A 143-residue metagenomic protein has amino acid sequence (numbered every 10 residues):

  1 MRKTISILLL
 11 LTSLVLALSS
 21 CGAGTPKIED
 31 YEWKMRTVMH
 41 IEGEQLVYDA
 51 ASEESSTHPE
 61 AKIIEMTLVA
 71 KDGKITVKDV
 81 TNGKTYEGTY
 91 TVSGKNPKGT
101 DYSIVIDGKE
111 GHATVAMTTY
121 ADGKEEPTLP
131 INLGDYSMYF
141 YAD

Functional and structural regions predicted by a protein language model:
M1-S20: Sec-dependent bacterial lipoprotein signal peptides
C21-T37: N-terminal helix-cap/turn-to-beta initiation motif at the start of protein domains
I28, T67-I75, N96, T118-L129: Short, solvent-exposed coil/turn segments at beta-strand boundaries
Q45-P97: N-terminal glycine/threonine-rich, aromatic-flanked beta-hairpin/loop signature
E54-T57, G94-T119: An anionic, turn-rich surface loop/hairpin at beta-sheet edges that serves as a generic interaction/coordination patch
I64-L68, G88-V92, A113-A121, M138-F140: Hydrophobic/aromatic beta-strand elements that line small-molecule binding cavities or substrate pockets in beta-rich
I75-D79, Y102-G108, I131: Short beta-strand segments that buttress and anchor functional surface loops
T85-N96, P130-D143: Edge beta-strand at a domain terminus
